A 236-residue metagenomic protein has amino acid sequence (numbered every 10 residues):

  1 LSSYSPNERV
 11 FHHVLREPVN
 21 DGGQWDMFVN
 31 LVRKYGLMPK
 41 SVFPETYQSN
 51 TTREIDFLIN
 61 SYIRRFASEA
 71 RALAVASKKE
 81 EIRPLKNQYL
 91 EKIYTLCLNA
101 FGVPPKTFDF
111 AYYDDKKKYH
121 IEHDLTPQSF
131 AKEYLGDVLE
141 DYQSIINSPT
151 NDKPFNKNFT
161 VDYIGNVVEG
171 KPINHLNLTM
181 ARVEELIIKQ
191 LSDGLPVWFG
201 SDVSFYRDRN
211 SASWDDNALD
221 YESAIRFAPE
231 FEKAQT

Functional and structural regions predicted by a protein language model:
L1-R226, T236: Catalytic-core signature of thiol
F227-F231: A surface-exposed beta-alpha-beta supersecondary segment
